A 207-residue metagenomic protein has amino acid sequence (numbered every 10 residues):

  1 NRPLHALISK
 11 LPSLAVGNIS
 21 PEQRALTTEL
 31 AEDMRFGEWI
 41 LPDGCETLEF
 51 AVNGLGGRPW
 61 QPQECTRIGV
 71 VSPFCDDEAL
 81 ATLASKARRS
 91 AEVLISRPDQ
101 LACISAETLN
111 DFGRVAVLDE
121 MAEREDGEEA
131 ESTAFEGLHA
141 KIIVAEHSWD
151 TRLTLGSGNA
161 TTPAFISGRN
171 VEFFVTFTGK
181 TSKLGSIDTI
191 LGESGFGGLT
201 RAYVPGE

Functional and structural regions predicted by a protein language model:
N1-E207: PLD/PLD-like phosphodiesterase catalytic module centered on the HKD motif
